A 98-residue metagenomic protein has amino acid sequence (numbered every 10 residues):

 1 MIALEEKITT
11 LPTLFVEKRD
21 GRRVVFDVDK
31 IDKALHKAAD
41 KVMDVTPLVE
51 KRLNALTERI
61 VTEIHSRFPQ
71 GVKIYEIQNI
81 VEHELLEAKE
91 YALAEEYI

Functional and structural regions predicted by a protein language model:
M1-I98: Long, C-terminal-biased catalytic regions of enzyme "large/alpha" subunits
